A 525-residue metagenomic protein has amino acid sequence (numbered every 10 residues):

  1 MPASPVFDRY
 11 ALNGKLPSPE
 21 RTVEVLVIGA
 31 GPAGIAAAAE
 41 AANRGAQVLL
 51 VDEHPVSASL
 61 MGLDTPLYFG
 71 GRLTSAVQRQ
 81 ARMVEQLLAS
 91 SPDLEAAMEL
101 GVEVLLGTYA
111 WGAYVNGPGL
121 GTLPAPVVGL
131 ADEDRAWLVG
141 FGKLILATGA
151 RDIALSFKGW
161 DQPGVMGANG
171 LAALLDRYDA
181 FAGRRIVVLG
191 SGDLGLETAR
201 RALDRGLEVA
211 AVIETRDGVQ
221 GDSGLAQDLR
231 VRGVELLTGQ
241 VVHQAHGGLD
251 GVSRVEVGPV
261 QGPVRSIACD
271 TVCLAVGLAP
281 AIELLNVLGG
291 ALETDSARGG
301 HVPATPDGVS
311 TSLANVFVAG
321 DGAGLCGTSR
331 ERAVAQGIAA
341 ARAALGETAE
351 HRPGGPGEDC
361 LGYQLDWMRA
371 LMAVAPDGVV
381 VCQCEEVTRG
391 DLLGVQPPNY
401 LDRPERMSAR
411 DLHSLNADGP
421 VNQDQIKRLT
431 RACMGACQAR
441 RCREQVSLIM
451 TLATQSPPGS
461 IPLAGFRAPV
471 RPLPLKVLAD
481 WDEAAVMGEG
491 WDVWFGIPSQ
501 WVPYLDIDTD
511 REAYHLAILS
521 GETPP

Functional and structural regions predicted by a protein language model:
M1-E24, L106, G262-P263, A268-C269 (+5 more regions): Rossmann-like nucleotide/phosphate-binding core characteristic of flavoprotein oxidoreductases
P2-I28, D93-R185, V257-G262, C273 (+2 more regions): FAD-binding core/adjacent interface of flavoenzyme oxidoreductases
V23-P92, A96, A182-G183, V188-G224 (+1 more regions): Beta1-alpha1 glycine-rich phosphate/pyrophosphate-binding loop at the start of Rossmann-like nucleotide-binding domains
V77-L87, T215, V219, G262 (+6 more regions): Hydrophobic alpha-helical scaffolding
S91-V128, L203-E293: A Rossmann-like FAD-binding core segment of flavoenzymes
A136-V252, P280-E283, L292, G322-G327: Predominantly flavin-linked oxidoreductase catalytic cores and closely associated redox partners
A168-L175, T271-C326, G354-G357, E405: FAD-site-proximal beta/loop scaffold in flavoenzymes
A319-H351: A conserved FAD-binding loop/helix module that cradles the flavin
